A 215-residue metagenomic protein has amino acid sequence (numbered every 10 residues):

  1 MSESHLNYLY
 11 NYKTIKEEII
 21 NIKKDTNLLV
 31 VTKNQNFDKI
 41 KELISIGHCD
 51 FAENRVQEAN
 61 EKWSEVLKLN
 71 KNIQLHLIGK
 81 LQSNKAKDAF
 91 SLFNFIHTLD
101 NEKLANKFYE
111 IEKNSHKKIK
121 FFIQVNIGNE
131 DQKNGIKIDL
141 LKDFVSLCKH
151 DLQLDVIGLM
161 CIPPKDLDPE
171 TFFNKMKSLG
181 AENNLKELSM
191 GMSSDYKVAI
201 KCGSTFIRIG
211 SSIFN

Functional and structural regions predicted by a protein language model:
M1-E187, M192-S194, C202: Conserved alpha/beta-domain cores
Y8, I200, I213-N215: Expand to "…catalyze enediolate/carbanion chemistry for C-C bond making/breaking, isomerization, decarboxylation
H97, S204-N215: Gly/Pro- and small hydrophobic-enriched strand-loop and loop-to-helix capping segments that sit at the rims
